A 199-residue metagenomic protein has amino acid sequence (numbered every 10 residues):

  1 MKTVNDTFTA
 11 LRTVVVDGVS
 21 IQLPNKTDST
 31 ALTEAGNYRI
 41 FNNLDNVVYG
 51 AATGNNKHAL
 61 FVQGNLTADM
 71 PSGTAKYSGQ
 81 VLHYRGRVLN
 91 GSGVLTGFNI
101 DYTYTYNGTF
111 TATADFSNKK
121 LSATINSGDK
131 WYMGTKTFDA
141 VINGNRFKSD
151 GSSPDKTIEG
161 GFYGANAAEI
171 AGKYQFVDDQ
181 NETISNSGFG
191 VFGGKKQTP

Functional and structural regions predicted by a protein language model:
M1-P199: Mature soluble binding/inhibitory domains
